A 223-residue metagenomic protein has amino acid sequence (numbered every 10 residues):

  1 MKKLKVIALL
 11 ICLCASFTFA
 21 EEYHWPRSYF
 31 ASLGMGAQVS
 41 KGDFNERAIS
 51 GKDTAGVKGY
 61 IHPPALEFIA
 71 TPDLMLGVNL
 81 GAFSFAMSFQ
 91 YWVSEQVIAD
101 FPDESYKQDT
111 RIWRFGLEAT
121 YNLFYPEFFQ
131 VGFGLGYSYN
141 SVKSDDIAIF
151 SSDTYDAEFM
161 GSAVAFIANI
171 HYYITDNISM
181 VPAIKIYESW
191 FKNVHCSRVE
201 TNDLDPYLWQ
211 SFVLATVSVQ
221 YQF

Functional and structural regions predicted by a protein language model:
M1-R27: Cleavable N-terminal export/targeting peptides
L4-I7, S138, Y187: Residue-level detector of intrinsically disordered/flexible regions characterized by low predicted structural confidence
C12-A15, F83, I186: Alpha-helical transmembrane segments and their juxtamembrane interfaces
A20-F85, L214-F223: Short glycine/proline- and aromatic-enriched beta-strand/turn motifs that initiate or cap beta-hairpins
V39, P72-S151, Y155-V164, Y172-D176 (+1 more regions): Gram-negative (and chloroplast) outer-membrane scaffold detector with strong preference for beta-barrel transmembrane
F44-A48, G59-I61, S94, I98 (+1 more regions): Predominantly the C-terminal beta-signal and adjacent terminal strand-loop region of outer-membrane beta-barrel
D53-Y60, D100-D103, I149-T154, R198-D203: Extracytoplasmic loops and strand-loop junctions of Gram-negative outer membrane beta-barrel proteins
